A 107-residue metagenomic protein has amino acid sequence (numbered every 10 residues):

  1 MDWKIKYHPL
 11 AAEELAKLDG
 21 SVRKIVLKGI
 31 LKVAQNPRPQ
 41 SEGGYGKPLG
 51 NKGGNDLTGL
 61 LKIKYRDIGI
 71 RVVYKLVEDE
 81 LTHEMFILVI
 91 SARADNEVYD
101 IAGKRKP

Functional and structural regions predicted by a protein language model:
M1, G59-L61, I70: Residue-level marker for the onset of beta-strands and adjacent loop->beta junctions in well-ordered domains
M1-K32: Arg/Lys-rich, positively charged N-terminal/basic patches that mediate binding to nucleic acids
D2, L27, L57, T82-E84: A structure-centric signal for secondary-structure junctions around beta-strands
I5, L61, M85: A broad, low-specificity signal marking well-ordered, structured residues that form hydrophobic/aromatic
E13, K64-P107: Enriched for short, Lys/Arg-rich terminal
Q35-K64: A short, surface-exposed loop/turn module that caps and links secondary-structure elements
